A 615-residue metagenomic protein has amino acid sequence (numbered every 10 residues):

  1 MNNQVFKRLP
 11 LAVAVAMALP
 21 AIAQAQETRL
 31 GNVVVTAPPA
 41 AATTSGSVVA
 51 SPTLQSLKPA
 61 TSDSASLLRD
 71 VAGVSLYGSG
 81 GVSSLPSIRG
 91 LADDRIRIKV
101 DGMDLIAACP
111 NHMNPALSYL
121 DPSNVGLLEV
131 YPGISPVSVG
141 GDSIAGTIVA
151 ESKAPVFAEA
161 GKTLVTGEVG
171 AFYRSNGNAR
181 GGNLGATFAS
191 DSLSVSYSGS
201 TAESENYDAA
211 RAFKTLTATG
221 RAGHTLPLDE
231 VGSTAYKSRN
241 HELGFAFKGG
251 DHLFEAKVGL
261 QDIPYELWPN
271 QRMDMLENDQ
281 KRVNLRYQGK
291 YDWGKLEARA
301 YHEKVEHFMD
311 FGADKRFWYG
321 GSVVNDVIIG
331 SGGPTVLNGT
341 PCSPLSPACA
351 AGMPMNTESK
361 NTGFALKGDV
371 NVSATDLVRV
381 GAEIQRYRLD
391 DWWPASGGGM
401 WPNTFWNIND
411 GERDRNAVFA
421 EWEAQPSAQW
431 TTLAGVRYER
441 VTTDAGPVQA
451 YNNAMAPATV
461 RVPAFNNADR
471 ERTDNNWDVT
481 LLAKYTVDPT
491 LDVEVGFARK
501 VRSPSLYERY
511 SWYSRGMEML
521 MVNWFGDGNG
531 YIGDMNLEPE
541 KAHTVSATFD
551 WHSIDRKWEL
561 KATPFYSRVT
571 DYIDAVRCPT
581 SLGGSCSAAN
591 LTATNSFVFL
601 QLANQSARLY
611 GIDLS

Functional and structural regions predicted by a protein language model:
L30-A65, L85, D93: N-terminal periplasmic "start-of-domain" segments of outer-membrane beta-barrel proteins
S62-L67, S84-S87, K99, P115-L120 (+3 more regions): N-terminal periplasmic accessory domains that precede and gate Gram-negative outer-membrane beta-barrel machines
L105-I134: Short acidic/polar hinge/loop motifs at secondary-structure boundaries that mediate gating or recognition
V156, L164-G170, R174-N278: Periplasmic-side early beta-strands and strand-to-turn transitions of outer-membrane beta-barrels
A209-V231, D310-P354, W392-N407, T443-E471 (+2 more regions): Solvent-exposed loop segments that connect transmembrane elements
L226-L389, S546, R556-K561: Outer-membrane beta-barrel domain signature, strongest for Gram-negative TonB-dependent receptors and also present
K257, Y301-E303, T375-R379, E383-Q385 (+1 more regions): Structural signature of Gram-negative outer-membrane beta-barrels, strongest in the C-terminal barrel of TonB-dependent
T357, N361-G368, R415-A417, I532-E538 (+2 more regions): Outer membrane beta-barrel strand-and-loop segments of large Gram-negative receptors, especially TonB-dependent
